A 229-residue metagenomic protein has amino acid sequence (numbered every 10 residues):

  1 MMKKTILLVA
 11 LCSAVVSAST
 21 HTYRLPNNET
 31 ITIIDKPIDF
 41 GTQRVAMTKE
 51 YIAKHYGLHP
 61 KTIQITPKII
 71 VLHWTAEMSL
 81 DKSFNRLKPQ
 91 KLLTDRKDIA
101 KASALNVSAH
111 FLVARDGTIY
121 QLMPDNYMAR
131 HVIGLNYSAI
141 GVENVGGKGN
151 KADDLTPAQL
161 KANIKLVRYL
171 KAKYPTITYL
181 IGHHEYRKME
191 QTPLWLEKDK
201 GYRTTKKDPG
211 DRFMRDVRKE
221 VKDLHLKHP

Functional and structural regions predicted by a protein language model:
T5-A14: Sec-dependent N-terminal signal peptides
A18-V132: N-terminal catalytic cores of peptidoglycan-degrading enzymes
S19-V45, G149-P229: Basic/polar, cationic surfaces and motifs that engage anionic cell-wall and phosphate/carboxylate ligands
I65, A104, V132-L135, A152-L160: Solvent-exposed, acidic/flexible segments
I70, I133-N144: Short coil-to-beta-strand
W74, N144, H184: Residues immediately flanking
M128, G141-D154: Substrate-binding clefts and substrate-entry loops adjacent to catalytic sites of polymer-processing enzymes acting on
